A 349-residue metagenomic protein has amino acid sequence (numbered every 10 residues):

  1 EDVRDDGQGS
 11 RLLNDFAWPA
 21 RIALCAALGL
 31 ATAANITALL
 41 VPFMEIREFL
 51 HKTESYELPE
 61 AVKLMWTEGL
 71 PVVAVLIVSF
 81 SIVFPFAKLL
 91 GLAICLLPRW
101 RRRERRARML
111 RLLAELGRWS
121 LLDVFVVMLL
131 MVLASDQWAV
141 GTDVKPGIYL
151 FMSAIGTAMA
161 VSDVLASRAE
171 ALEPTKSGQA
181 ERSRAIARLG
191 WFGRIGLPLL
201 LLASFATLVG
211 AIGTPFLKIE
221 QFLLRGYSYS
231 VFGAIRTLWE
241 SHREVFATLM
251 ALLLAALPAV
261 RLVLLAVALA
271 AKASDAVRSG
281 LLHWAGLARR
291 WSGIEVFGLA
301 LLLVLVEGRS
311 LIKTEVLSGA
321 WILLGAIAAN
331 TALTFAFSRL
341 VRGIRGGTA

Functional and structural regions predicted by a protein language model:
D2-D5: Intrinsically disordered, low-complexity non-transmembrane regions of multi-pass membrane transporters
G7-A349: Long C-terminal interaction/binding lobes of large macromolecular proteins
